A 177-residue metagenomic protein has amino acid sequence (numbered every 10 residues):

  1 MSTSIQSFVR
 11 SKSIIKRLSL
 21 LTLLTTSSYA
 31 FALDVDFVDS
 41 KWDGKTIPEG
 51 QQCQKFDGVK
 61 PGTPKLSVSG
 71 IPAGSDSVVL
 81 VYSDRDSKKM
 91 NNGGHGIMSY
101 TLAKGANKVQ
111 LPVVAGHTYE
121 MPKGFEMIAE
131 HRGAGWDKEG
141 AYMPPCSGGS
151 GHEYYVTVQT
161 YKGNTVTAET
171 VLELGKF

Functional and structural regions predicted by a protein language model:
M1-I14: N-terminal secretory signal peptides that target proteins for export/translocation
I15-L21: Sec-dependent signal peptide recognition, specifically the positively charged N-region followed immediately by
L23-A32: Hydrophobic h-region of N-terminal signal peptides that target proteins for export in Gram-negative bacteria
F31-F177: N-terminus-centered regions that define maturation/targeting leaders and the start of the first functional domain
